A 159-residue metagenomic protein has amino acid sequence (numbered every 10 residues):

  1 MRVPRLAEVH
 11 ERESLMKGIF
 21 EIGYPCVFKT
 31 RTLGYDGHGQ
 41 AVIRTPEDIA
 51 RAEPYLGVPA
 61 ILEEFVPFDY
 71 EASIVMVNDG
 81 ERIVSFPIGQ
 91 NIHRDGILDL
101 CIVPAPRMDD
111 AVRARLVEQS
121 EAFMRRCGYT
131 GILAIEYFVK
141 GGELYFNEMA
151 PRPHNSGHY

Functional and structural regions predicted by a protein language model:
M1-A41: A conserved helix-loop-beta module that forms one wall/lid of the active-site cleft in ATP-utilizing catalytic domains
T30-R31, E64-F65, P151: Short secondary-structure boundary segments
G34, D69, L144: Short, active-site-adjacent cap segments at secondary-structure transitions
G34, D95, A150-P153: Short glycine/proline- and charge-enriched loop/turn segments that cap or connect secondary-structure elements
G39, I43-I135, V139: Internal nucleotide-binding/catalytic subdomain
G128-H158: Conserved metal-phosphate-binding beta-hairpin within the catalytic cores of diverse ATP-dependent phosphoryl-transfer
